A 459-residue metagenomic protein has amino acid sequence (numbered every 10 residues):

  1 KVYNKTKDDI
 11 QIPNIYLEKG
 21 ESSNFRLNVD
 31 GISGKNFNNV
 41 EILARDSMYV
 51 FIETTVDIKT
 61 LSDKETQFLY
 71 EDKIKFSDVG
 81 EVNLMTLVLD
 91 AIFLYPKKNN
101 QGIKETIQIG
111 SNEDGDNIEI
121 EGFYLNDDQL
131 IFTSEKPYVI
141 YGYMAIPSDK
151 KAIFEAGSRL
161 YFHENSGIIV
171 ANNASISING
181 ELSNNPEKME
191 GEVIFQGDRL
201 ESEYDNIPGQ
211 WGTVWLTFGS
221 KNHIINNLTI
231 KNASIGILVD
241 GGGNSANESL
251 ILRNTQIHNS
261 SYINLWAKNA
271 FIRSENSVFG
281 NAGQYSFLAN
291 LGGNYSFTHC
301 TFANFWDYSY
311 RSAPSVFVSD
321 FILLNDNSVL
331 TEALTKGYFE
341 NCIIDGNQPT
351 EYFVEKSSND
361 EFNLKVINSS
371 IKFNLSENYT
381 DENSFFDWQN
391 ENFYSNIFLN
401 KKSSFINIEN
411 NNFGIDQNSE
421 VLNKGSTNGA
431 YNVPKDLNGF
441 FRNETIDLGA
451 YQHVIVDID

Functional and structural regions predicted by a protein language model:
K1-E18, K64, V82-L84, Y95: Short, hydrophobic/aromatic beta-strand segments
K5-E53, D57-T60: Surface-exposed binding patches on compact interaction domains or structured appendages
N24, T106, I176, N443-E444: Charge-rich, low-complexity amphipathic helices in intrinsically disordered tails/linkers adjacent to domains
N39-D46, F51-N411, E420-V433, L437 (+1 more regions): Beta-strand/loop edge motif enriched in small/polar residues
I415-D416: Polyanionic/metal-chelating signatures
F441, I446-D459: A recurrent domain-boundary module in secreted/ectodomain proteins
